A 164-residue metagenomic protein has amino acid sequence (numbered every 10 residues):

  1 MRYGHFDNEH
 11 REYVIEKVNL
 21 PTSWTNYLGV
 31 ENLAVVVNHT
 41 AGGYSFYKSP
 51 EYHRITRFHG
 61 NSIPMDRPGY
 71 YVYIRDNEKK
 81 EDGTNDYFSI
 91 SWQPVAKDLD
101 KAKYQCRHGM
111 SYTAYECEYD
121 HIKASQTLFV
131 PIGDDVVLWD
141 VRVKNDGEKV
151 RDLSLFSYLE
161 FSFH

Functional and structural regions predicted by a protein language model:
M1-H164: Anionic coordination/interaction segments
